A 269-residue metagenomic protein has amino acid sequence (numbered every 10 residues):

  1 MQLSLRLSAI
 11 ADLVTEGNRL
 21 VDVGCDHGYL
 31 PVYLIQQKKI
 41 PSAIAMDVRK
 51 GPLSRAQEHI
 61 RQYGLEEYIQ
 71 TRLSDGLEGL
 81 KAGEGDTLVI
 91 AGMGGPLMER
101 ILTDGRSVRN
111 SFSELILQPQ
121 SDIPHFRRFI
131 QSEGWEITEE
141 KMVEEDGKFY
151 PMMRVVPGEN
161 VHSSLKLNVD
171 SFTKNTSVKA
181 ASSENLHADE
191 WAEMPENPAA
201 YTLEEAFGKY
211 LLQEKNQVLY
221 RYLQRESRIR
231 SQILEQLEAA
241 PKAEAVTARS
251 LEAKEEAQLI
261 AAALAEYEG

Functional and structural regions predicted by a protein language model:
M1-N18, V32: S-adenosyl-L-methionine
G24: Conserved S-adenosyl-L-methionine
G28: Glycine-rich SAM-binding Motif I of class I
S42-D47: Conserved SAM-binding motif I beta-strand of class I
K50, S54-G83: S-adenosyl-L-methionine
E84-G92: Short SAM/SAH-binding signature in class I
G105-V156: C-terminal substrate-binding/active-site "lid" region of AdoMet-derived donor-dependent transferases
G158-V161, L165-G269: An accessory alpha-helical subdomain
